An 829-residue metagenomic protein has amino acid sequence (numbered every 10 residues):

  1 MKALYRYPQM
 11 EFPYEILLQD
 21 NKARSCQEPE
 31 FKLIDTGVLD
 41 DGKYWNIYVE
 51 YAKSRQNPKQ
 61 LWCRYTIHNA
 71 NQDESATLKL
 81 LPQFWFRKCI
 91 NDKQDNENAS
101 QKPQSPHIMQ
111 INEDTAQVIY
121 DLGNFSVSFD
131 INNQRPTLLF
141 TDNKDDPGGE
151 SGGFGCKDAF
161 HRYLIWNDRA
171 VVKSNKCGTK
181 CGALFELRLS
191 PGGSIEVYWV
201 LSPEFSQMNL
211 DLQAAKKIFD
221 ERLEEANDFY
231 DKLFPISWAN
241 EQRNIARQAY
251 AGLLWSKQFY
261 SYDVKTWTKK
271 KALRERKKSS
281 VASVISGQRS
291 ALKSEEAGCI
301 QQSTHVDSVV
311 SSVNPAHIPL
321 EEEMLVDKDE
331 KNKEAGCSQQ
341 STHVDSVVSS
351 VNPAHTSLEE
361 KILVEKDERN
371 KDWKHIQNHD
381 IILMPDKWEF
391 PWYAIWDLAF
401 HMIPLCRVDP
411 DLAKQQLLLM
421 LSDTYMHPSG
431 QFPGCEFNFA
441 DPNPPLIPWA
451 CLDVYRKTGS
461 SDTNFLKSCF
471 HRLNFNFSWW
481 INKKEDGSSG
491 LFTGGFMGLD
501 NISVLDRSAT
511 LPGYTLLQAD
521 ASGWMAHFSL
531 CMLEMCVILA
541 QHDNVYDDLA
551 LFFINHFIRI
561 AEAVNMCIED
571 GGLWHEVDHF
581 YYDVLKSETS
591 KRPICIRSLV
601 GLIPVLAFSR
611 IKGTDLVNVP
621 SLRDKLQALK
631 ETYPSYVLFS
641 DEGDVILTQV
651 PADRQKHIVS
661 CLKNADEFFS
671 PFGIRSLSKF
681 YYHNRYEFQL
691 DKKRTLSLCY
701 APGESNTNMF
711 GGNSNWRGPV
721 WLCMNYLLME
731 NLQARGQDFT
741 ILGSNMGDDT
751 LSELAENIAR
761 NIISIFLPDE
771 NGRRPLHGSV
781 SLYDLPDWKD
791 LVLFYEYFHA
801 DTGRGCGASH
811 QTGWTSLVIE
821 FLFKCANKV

Functional and structural regions predicted by a protein language model:
M1-I285, R289-Q302, G336, H355-V829: Acidic, mature catalytic/reactive cores of soluble proteins
S294-N370: Feature detects tandemly repeated or modular, low-complexity segments in exposed regions of proteins across compartments
